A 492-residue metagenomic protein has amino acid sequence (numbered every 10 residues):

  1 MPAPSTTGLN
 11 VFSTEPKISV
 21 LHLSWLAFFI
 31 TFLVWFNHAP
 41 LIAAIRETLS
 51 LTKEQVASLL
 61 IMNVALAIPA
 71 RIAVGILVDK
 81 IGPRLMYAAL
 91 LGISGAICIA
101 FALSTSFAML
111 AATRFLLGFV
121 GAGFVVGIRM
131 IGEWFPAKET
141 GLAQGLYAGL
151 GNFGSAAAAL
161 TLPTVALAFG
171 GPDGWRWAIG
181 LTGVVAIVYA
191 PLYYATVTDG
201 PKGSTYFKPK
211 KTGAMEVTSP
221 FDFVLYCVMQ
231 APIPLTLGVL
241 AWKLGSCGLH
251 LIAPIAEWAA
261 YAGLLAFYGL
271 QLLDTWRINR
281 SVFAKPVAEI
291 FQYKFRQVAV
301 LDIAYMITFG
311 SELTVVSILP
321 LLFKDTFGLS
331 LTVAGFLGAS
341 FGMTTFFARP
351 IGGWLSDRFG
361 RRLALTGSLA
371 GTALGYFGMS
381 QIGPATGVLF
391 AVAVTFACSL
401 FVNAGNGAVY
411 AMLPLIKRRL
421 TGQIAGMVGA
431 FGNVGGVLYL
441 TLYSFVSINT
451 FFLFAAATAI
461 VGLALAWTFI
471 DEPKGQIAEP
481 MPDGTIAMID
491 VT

Functional and structural regions predicted by a protein language model:
H38-P40, Q230-A259, R296-G342: Extracytoplasmic gate region of multi-pass secondary transporters
S50, G82, L103-A108, V120 (+4 more regions): Helix-breaking motifs and short loop linkers at transmembrane-helix boundaries and internal kinks in secondary membrane
I61-G75, A339-G352: Central cavity-lining transmembrane alpha-helices of secondary-active solute carriers, predominantly the Major
P69-F107, S356, R362: Conserved MFS/SLC helix-loop-helix module at the cytosolic interface between two early adjacent transmembrane helices
G92-T105, A370-A385: C-terminal ends and interior cores of transmembrane alpha-helices in multi-pass membrane transporters/permeases
T113-L150: Cytoplasmic helix-loop-helix junction between adjacent transmembrane helices in 12-TM secondary transporters
G141-A166, G426-Y439: Glycine-rich segments within core transmembrane alpha-helices of 12-TM secondary carriers
V184-F207, P232-S246, Y261-R280, G462-E472: C-terminal membrane-cytosol helix-exit motif in multi-pass small-molecule transporters
